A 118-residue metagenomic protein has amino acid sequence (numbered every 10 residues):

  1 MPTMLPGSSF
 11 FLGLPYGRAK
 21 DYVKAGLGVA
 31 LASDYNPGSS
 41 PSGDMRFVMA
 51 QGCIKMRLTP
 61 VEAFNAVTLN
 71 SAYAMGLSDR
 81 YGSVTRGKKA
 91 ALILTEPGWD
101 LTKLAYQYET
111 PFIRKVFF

Functional and structural regions predicted by a protein language model:
M1-R80: Active-site-adjacent C-terminal substructures of enzyme catalytic domains
A25-L27, T59, K88-A90, F112-I113: Short coil/turn connectors at secondary-structure junctions
A50-Q51, R80-Y81, A91, W99-D100: Short alpha-helix boundary/capping motifs
L69, K89-F118: C-terminal cap of metal-dependent C-N hydrolases
